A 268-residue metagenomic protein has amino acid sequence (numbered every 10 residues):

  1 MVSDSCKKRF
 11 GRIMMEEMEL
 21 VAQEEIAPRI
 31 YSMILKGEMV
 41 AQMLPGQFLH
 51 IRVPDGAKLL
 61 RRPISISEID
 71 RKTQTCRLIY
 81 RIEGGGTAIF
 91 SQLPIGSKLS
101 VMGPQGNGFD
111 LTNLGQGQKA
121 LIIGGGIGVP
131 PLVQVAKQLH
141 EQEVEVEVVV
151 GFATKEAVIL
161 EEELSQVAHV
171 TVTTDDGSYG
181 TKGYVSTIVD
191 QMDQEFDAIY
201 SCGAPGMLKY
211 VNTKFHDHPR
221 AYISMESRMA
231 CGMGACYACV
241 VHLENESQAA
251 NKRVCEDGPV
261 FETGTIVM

Functional and structural regions predicted by a protein language model:
S5-S97: Ferredoxin-reductase
A22, E68, V172-T174, I223-M225 (+1 more regions): Structural signal for conserved beta-strand scaffold positions within catalytic alpha/beta enzyme cores
P54-K58, G103-G108, N245: Short, charged beta-turn/beta-strand-edge "cap" motif at the junction between a beta-strand and an adjacent loop
G85-R228: FNR/FR-type flavoprotein reductase catalytic core
V185, N251, F261-M268: A charged, well-structured terminal subsegment
P205-G206, E226-P259: Local cysteine-cluster metal-coordination motifs and their immediate loop/turn environment, predominantly Fe-S cluster
